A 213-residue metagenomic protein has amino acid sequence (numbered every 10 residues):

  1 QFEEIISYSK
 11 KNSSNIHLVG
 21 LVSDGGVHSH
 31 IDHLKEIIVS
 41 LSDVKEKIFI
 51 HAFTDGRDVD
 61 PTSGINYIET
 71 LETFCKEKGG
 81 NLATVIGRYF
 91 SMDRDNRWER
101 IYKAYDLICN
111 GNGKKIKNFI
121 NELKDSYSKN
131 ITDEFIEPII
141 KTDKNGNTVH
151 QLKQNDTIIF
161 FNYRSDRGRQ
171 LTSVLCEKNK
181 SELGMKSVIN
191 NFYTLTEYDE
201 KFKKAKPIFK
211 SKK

Functional and structural regions predicted by a protein language model:
Q1-K213: …; additionally, a secondary subgroup of soluble metalloenzymes is captured
